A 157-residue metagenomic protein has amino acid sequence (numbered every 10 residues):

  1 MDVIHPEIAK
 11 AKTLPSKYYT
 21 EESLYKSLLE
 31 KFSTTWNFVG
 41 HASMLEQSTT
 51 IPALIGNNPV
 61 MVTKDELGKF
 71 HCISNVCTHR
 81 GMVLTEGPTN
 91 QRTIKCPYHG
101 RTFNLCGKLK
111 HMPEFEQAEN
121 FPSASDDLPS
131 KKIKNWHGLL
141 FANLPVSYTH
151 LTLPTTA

Functional and structural regions predicted by a protein language model:
M1-V3, L24: Rieske [2Fe-2S] iron-sulfur domain-containing proteins
V3-P15: Short, contiguous pre-domain boundary segments
L14-I55: Non-catalytic accessory segments flanking enzyme active sites
F38, V83, A157: Conserved beta-strand positions that form and line the central face of beta-propeller blades
L45-L144: Rieske [2Fe-2S] iron-sulfur-binding domain
V146-Y148: Glycine-enriched catalytic-core subsegment of oxygenase/oxidase enzymes
H150-A157: Single conserved hydrophobic/aromatic residue that forms the stacking wall/gate of nucleotide- or nucleobase-binding
